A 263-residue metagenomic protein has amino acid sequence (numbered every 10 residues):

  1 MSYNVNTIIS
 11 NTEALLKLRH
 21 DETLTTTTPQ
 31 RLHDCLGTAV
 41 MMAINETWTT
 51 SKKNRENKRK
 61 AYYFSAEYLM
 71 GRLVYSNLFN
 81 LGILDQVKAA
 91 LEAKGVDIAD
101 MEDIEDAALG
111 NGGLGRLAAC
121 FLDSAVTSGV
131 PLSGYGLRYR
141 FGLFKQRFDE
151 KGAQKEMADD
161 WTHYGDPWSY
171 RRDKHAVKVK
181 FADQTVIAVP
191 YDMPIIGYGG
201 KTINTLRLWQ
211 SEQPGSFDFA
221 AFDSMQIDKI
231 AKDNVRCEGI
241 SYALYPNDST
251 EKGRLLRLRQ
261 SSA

Functional and structural regions predicted by a protein language model:
M1-A263: A conserved ligand/cofactor-binding region detector
